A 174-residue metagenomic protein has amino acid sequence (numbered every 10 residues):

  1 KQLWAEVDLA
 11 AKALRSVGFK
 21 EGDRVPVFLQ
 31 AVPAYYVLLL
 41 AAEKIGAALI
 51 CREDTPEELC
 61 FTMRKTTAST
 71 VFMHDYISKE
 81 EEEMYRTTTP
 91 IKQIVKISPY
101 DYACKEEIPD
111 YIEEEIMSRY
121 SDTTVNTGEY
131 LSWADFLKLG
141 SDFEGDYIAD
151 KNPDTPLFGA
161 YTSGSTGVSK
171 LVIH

Functional and structural regions predicted by a protein language model:
K1, I148, L157-H174: Conserved AMP-binding A3 loop
K1-V32, Y36-L40, P56-C60, A134-D135: Conserved AMP-binding/adenylate-forming core of the ANL superfamily
W4-L9, F136-E144, V172-H174: Conserved structural elements of the adenylate-forming
R24, Q30-P56, K65-T70, Q93: A short helix-loop-beta submotif of the ANL/AMP-binding
V25, A42, V71, P156 (+1 more regions): Conserved S/T- and glycine-rich ATP-binding loop of Class I adenylate-forming
A41, T62, L171: Hydrophobic/aromatic ligand-binding patch that stacks against planar heteroaromatic rings of cofactors or nucleotides
D54-T88: Conserved ATP-dependent adenylate/AMP-binding module captured primarily in the ANL superfamily
E82-P153: ANL superfamily adenylate-forming
